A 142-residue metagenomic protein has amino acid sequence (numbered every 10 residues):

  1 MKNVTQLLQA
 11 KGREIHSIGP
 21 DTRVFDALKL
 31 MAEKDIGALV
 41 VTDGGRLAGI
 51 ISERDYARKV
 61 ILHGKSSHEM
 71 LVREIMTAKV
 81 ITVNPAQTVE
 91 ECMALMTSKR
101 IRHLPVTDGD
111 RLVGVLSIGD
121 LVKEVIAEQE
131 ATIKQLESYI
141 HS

Functional and structural regions predicted by a protein language model:
M1-R13, S52-T82, T88-T97, I118-S142: Tandem CBS (Bateman) regulatory domains
N3-L39, D43-A48: A positional/architectural concept
E14-S17, R46-L47, L62, T82 (+1 more regions): Short, flexible active-site loop motifs that bind/organize anionic cofactors or intermediates
I15-H16, A38-L39, A48, R73-E74 (+2 more regions): Structural motif
I18-D35, T82-R100, T107: The conserved cystathionine-beta-synthase
T22-E33, L62-E74, D110: Short, charge-rich amphipathic segments
M31-K34, L39-D55, M96, L104-G119: A glycine-centered beta-loop-beta connector
